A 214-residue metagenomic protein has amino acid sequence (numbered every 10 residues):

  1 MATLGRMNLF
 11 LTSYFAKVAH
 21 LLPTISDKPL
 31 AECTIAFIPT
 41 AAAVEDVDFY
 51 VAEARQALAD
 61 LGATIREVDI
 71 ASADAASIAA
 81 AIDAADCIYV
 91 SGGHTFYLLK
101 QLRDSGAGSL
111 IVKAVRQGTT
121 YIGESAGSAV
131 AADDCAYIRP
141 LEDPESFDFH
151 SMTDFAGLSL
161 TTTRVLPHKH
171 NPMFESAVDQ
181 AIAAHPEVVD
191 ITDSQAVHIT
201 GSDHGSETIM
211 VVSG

Functional and structural regions predicted by a protein language model:
A2-C87, S91: N-terminal beta1-alpha1 cap of cysteine-dependent amidohydrolase-like domains
A2-L4, A80-I82, K113-V115, I122-G123 (+3 more regions): Solvent-exposed alpha-helices and their adjacent loops that cap or buttress functional pockets in soluble metabolic
A43, G93-F96, G127, H170: Short glycine-rich anion-binding loops that position phosphate/pyrophosphate groups of nucleotides and phosphorylated
G62, A85, G118, T161-T162 (+1 more regions): Short, well-ordered alpha-helix to beta-strand connector turns
T95-F96, S128-A131, A196-H198: Short, active-site-adjacent cap segments at secondary-structure transitions
K100-Q101, A107-K169: Class I SAM-dependent methyltransferase SAM-binding "motif I" and its flanking Rossmann-like core
A156-T200, G205, V212: Conserved anion/nucleotide-ligand pocket segment
